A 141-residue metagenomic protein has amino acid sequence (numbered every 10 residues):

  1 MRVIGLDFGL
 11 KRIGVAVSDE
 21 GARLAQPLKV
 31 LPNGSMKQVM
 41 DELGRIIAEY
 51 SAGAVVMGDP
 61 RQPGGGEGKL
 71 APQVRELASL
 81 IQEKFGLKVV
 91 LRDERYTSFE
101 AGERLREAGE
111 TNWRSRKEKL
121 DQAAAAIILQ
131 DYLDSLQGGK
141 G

Functional and structural regions predicted by a protein language model:
M1-L6, L10-G141: Phosphate- and other anionic-substrate recognition elements at nucleic-acid/protein interfaces
